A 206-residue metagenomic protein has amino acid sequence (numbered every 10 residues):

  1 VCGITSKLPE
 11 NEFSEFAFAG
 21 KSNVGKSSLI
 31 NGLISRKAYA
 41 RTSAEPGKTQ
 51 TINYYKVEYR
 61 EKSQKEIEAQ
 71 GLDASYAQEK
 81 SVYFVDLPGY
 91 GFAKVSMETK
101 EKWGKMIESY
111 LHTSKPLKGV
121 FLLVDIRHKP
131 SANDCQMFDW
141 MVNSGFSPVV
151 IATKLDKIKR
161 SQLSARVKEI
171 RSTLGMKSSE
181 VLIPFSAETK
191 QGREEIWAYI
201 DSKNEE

Functional and structural regions predicted by a protein language model:
V1-F92: Conserved G1/Walker A P-loop phosphate-binding module
V1-S6, K157-E206: Canonical P-loop GTPase G-domain recognition
E12, A38, T51, K80-Y83 (+7 more regions): Helical mechanochemical/support elements of P-loop NTPase systems and associated helical scaffolds
L29, V120-F121, I196: Hydrophobic packing within well-folded, soluble alpha/beta domains
L33, P88, R127, L155 (+1 more regions): Anionic group-transfer/hydrolysis microenvironments
L33-K37, L111, L174, I200: Hydrophobic aliphatic residues
Y76, G104-E180: Conserved C-terminal guanine-recognition region of P-loop GTPase G domains, centered on the G4
V82, P88-E108, H112: Nucleotide-state-sensitive switch-loop elements of NTP-binding domains
